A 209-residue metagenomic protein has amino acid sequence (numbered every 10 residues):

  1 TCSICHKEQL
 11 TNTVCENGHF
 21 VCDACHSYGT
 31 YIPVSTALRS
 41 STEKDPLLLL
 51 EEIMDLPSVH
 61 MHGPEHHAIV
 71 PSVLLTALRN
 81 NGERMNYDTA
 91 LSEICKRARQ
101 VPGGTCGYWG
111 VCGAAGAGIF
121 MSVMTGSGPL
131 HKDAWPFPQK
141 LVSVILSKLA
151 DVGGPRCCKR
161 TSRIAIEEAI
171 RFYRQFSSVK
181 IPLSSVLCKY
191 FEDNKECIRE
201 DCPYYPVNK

Functional and structural regions predicted by a protein language model:
T1-K7, P46-P57, D88-G107: Short, hydrophobic/aliphatic alpha-helical segments
T1-K7, V14-N17, A24-S27: Short, cysteine/histidine-rich loop/knuckle motifs that typically chelate Zn2+
H6, C25, I32, K180-K209: Cysteine-cluster motifs in flexible loop/terminal segments that predominantly coordinate metals
H19-R39: Short metal-binding segments enriched for Cys and/or His
R39-P71: Polybasic, low-complexity association/targeting segments
V59-T89: Active-site-proximal helix-loop elements at catalytic-domain edges
H66, G104-M121: Conserved phosphate/anionic-ligand binding catalytic regions in large, soluble enzymes, centered on
T125-G126, H131-R174: A structural-propensity feature for long, helix-poor, extended segments
